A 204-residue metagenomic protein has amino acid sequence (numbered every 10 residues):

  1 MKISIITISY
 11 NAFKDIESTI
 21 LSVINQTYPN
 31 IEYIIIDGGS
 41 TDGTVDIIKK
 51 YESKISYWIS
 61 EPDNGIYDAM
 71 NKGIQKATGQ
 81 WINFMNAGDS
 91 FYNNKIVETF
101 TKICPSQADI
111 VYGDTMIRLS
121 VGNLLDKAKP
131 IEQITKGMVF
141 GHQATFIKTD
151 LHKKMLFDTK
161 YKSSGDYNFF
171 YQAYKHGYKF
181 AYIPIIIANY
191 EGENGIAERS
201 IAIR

Functional and structural regions predicted by a protein language model:
M1-I201: Nucleotide-sugar donor-binding/catalytic module of glycosyltransferases that assemble extracellular/cell-envelope
